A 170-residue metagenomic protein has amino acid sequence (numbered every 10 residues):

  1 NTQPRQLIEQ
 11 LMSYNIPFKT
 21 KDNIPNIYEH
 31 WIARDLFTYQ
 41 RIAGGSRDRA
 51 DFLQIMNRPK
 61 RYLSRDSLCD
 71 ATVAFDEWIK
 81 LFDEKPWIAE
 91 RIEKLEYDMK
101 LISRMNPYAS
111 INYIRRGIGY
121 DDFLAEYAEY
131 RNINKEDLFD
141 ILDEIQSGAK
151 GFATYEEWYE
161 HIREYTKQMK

Functional and structural regions predicted by a protein language model:
N1-S46, I133, K167-K170: Conserved motor-region signature of P-loop NTPase helicases/translocases
Q3, L7, E29-I32, D48-D51 (+3 more regions): Helical mechanochemical/support elements of P-loop NTPase systems and associated helical scaffolds
I16, D83-K170: Accessory C-terminal helicase-associated subdomains
K21-N23, D66, D70, A125: Residue-level detector of family-conserved "landmark" positions at structurally sensitive sites
D35-I42, R58, Y113, E144: Generic recognition of well-ordered alpha-helical segments
L36, A50-F75: Helix-hairpin-helix
T38-R41, Q54, S147, E160: Generic alpha-helical structural context detector
W78-I79: A glycine-rich, charged low-complexity "G-patch/RS-like" nucleic-acid-interacting patch
